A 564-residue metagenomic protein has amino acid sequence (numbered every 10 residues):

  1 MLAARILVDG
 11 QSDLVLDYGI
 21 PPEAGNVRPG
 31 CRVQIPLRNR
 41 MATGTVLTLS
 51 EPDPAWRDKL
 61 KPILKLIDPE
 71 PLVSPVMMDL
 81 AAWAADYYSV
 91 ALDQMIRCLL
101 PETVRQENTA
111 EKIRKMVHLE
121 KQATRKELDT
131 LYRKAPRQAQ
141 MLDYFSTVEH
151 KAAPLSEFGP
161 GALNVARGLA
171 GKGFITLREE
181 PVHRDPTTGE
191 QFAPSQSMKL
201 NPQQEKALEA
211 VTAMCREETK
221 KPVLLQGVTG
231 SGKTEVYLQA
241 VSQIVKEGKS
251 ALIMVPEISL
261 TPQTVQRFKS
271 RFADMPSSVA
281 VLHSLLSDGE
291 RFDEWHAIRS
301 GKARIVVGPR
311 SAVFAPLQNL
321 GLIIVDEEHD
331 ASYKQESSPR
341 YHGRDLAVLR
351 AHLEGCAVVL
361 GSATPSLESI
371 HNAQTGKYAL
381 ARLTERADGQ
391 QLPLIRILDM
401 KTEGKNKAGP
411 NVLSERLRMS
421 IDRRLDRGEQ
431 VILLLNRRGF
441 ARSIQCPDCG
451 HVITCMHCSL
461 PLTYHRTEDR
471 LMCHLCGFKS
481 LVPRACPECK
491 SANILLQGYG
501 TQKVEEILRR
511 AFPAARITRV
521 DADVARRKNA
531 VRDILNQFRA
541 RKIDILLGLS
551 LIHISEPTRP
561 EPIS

Functional and structural regions predicted by a protein language model:
M1-S362, Q374-Q390, L425-D426: Accessory, non-ATPase domains that flank or precede helicase/AAA+ motor cores in DNA-metabolism machines
G171-G173, L549, P560: Alpha-helix C-caps/helix-loop-beta hinges
D274-L285, M456-H457, T463, A514-D523: Conserved RecA-like helicase motor-core motifs
S287-I298, A525-G548: Conserved helicase ATPase core of P-loop NTP-dependent helicases/translocases
V359, E368-N372, K377-P447: Conserved interdomain linker/interface between the two RecA-like ATPase lobes of SF2 helicase motors
D426-R510: Cys/His-rich short segments
I552-E556, P560-S564: Single conserved hydrophobic/aromatic residue that forms the stacking wall/gate of nucleotide- or nucleobase-binding
